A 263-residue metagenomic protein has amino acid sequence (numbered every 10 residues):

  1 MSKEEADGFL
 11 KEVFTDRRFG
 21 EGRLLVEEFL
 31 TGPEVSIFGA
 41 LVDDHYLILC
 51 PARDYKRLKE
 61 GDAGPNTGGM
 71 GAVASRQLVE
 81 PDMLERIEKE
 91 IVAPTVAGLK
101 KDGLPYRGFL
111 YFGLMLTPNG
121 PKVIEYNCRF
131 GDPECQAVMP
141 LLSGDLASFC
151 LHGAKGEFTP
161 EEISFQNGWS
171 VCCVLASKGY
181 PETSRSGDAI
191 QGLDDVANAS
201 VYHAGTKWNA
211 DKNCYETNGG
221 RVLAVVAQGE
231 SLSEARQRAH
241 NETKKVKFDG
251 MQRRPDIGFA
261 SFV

Functional and structural regions predicted by a protein language model:
M1-C135: Internal nucleotide-binding/catalytic subdomain
E5-A6, E182-S184, E230-Q237: Short, conserved charged micro-motifs
G39-L41, L175-S177, A227-G229: Short beta-strand-to-loop capping motifs
K59-G61, P160-E162, K207-Y215: Short beta-strand/turn micro-motifs at beta-sheet edges
G68, C173, A235: Residue-level signal for inorganic ion chemistry
E88-L110, N127-N198, A210: Active-site "cap" helix and flanking loop/linker of ATP-utilizing ligase/carboxylase catalytic domains
P118, S164-N167, D195, Y215-R221: A structural signal for short secondary-structure junctions
N209-K212, E216-V263: Generic C-terminus detector
